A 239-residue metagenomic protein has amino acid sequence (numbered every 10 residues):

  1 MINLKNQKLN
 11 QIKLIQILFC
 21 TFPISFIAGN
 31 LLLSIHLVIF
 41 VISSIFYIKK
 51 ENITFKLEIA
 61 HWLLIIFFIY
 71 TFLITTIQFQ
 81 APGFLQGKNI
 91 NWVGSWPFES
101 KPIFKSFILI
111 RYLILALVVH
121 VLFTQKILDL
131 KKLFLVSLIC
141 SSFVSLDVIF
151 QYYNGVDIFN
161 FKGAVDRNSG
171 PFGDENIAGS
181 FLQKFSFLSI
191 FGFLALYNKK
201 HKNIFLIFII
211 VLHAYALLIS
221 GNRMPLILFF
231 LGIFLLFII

Functional and structural regions predicted by a protein language model:
M1-W92, S100, V121-K131, L135 (+2 more regions): Transmembrane signal-anchor hairpin modules in multi-pass inner-membrane enzymes, especially those that act on
I15, L33, P97, L109-I110 (+2 more regions): Residue-level detector of secondary-structure boundary/capping sites
F22-P23, R111-V118, K131-G163, G170-I239: Alpha-helical transmembrane segments of multi-pass inner-membrane proteins
I42, K56, Q151-Y152, A164: Residue-level signal for alpha-helical context at structural boundaries
L85-V93, I158-D166: Interfacial juxtamembrane loops and adjacent helix segments that form the catalytic/substrate-binding surfaces
W92-F107, V165-A178: Short aromatic-rich membrane-water interface segments that cap or initiate transmembrane helices in multi-pass membrane
